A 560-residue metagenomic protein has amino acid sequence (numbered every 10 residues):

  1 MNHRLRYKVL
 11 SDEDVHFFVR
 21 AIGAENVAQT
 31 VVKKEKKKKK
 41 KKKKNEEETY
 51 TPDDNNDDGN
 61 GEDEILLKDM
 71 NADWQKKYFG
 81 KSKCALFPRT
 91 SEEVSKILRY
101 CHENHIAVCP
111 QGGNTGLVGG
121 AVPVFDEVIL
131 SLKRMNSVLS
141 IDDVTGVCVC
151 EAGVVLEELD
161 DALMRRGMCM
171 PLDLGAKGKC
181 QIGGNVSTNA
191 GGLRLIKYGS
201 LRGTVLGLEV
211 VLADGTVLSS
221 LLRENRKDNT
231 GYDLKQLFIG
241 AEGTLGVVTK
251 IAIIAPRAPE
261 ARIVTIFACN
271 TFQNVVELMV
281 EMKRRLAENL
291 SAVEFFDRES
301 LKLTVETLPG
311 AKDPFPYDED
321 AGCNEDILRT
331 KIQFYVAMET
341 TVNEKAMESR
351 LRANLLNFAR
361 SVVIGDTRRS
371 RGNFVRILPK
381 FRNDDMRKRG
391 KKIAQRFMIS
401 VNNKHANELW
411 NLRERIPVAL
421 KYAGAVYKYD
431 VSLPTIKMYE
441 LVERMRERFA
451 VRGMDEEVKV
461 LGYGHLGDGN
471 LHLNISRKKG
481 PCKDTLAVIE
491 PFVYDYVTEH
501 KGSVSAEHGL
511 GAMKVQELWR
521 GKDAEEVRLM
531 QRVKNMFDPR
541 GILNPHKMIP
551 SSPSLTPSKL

Functional and structural regions predicted by a protein language model:
M1-K40, N45-R99, G116-G146, G175 (+5 more regions): N-terminal flexible segment immediately upstream of the FAD-binding catalytic core in FAD-dependent oxidoreductases
A24, T498-L510, N535, P539-L543: Alpha-helix capping/hinge segments and adjacent helical runs
A28-E35, E46-D53, D57-K68, F267-A268 (+3 more regions): C-terminal substrate-recognition/cap domain of FAD-linked oxidoreductases
S137-E294, L543, K559: FAD-binding subdomain of flavoenzyme oxidoreductases
T216, K514-L560: Activity-critical C-terminal alpha-helical subdomain
